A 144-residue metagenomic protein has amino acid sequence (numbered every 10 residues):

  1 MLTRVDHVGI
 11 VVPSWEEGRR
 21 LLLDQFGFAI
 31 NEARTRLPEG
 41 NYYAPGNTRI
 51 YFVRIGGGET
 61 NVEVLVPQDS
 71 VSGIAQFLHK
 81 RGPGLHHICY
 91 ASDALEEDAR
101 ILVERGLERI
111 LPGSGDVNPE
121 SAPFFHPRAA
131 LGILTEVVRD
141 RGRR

Functional and structural regions predicted by a protein language model:
V5-P13, F52-T60, D69, A75-E96 (+1 more regions): Vicinal oxygen chelate
I10, F52-R54, V66, E96-R144: Vicinal oxygen chelate
G18-L23, L102: Conserved active-site tyrosine of GNAT-family acetyltransferases
G27-G40, E104-S114: Short secondary-structure junctions
A29-G57, H126: N-terminal strand-loop-strand beta-hairpin
A29-I30, T60-N61, S72-G73, A130-I133: Short loop/beta submotifs within extracellular cysteine-rich repeat domains
E32-L37, G73-H79: Short, tandemly repeated low-complexity microdomains enriched for cysteine and small residues
